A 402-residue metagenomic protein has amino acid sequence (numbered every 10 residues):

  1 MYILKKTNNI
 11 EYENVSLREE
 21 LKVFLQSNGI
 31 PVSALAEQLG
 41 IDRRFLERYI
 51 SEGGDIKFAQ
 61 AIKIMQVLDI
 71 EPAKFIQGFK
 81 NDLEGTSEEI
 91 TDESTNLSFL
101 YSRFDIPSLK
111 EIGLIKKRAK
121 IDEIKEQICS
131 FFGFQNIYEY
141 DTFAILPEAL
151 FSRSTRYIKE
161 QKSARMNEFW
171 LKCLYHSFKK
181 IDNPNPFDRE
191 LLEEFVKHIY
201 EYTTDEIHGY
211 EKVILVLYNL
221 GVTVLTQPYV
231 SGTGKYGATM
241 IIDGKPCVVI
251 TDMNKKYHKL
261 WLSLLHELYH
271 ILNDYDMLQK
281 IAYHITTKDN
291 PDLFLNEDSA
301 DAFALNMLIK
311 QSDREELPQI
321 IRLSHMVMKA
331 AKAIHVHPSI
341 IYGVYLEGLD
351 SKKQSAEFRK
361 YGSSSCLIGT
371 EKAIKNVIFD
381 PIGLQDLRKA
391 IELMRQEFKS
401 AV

Functional and structural regions predicted by a protein language model:
Y2-S263, L268-V402: Active-site hotspot residues in diverse enzymes, especially metal/ion-binding acidic/histidine motifs
